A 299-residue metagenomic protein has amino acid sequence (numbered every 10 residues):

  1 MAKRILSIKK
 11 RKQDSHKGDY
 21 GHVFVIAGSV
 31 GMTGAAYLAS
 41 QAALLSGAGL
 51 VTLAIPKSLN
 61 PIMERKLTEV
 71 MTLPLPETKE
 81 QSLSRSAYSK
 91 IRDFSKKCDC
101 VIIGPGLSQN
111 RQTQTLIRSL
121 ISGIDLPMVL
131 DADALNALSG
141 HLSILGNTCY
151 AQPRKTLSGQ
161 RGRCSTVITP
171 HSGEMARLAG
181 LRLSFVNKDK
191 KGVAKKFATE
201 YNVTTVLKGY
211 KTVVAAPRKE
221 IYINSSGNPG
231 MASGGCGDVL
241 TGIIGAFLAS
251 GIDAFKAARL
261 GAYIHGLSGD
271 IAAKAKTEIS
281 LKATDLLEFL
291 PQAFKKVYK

Functional and structural regions predicted by a protein language model:
M1-P127, N136-Y150, C164-V167, S172 (+1 more regions): Small-residue (G/A/S/T)-rich helix-start motifs and N-terminal tracts that mark the onset
A151-R163: Short Gly/Ser/Thr- and charged-rich N-terminal loops/segments that act as flexible capping/hinge elements
